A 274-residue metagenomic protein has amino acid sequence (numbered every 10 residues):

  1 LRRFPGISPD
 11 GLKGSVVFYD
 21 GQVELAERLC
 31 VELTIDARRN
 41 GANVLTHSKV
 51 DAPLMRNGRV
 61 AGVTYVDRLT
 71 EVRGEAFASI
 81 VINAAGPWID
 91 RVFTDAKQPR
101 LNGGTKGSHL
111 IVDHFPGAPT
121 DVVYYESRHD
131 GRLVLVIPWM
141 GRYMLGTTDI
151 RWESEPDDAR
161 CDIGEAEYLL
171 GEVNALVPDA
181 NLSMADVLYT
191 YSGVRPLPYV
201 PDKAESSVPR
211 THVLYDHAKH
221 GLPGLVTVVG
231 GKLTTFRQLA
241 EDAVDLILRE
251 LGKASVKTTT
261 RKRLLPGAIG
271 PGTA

Functional and structural regions predicted by a protein language model:
L1-N40, L45, P53-R59, M140 (+2 more regions): Flavin (FAD/FMN) cofactor-binding and adjacent substrate-gating region of FAD-dependent oxidoreductase domains
V17-F18, T64-D67: Short beta-strand segments that buttress and anchor functional surface loops
R28, D36, R91-T94, Q98-M144 (+1 more regions): C-terminal catalytic lobe of FAD-dependent flavoproteins
N43, A52, F77, L133-L135 (+1 more regions): Short, surface-exposed charged micro-motifs
H47-D51, D67-L69: Conserved SAM/SAH-binding loop
R59-T64, T120-D121: Short, hydrophobic/aromatic-rich segments at coil-to-beta transitions
L69-I80, A84: Core beta-strand elements of the Rossmann-like FAD/NAD(P) dinucleotide-binding domain in flavoenzyme oxidoreductases
